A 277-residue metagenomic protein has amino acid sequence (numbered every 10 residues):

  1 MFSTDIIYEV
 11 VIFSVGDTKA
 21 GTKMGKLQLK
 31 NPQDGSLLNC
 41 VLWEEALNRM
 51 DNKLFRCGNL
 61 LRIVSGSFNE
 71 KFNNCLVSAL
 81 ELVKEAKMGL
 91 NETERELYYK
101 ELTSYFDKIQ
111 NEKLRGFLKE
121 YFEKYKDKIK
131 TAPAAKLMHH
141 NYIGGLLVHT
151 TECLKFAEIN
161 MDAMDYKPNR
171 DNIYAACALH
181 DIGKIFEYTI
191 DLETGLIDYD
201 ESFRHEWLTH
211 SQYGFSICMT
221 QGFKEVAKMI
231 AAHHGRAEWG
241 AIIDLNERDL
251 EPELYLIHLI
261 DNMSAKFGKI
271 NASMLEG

Functional and structural regions predicted by a protein language model:
F2-G21: Structural detector for short beta-strands of small beta-barrel domains
T18-E44: OB-fold (S1/OB) nucleic-acid-binding surfaces
E45-I63: Short nucleic-acid-contacting surface segments enriched for D/E, G, S/T with interspersed K/R
V64-G66, I143: Metal-centered catalytic cores of metalloenzymes
S67-T93: OB-fold/S1-family single-stranded nucleic acid-binding modules
V83-E201: Acidic/His-rich, divalent-metal-binding segments that scaffold phosphate/diphosphate chemistry
Y174-C177, E187, E201-H205, Q212-E276: Histidine/acidic-rich helix-loop-helix segments that form or flank divalent-metal centers in metalloenzyme catalytic
